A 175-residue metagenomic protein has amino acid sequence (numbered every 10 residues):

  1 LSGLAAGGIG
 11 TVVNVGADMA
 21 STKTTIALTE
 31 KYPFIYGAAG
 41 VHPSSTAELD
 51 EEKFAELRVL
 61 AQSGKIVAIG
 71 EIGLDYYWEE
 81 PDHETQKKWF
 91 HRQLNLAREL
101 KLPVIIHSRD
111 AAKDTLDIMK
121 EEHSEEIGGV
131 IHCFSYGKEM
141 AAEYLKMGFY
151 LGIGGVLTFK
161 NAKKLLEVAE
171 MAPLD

Functional and structural regions predicted by a protein language model:
L1-D175: Mid-domain alpha/beta scaffold segments of enzyme catalytic cores
